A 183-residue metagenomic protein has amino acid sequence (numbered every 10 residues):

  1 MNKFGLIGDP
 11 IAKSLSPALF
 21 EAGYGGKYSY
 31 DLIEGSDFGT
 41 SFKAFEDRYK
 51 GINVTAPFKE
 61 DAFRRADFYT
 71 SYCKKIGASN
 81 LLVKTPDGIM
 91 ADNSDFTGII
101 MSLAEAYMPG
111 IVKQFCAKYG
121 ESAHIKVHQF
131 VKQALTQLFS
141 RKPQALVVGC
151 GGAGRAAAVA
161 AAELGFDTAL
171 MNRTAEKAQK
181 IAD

Functional and structural regions predicted by a protein language model:
N2-F115: Phosphate/diphosphate ligand-binding glycine-rich loop within oxidoreductases
L6, A145-V147: Hydrophobic Val/Ile/Leu positions in short beta-strands of Rossmann-like dinucleotide-binding domains
D9, C150-G151: Glycine-rich Rossmann-fold phosphate-binding loop(s) that bind the pyrophosphate of adenine dinucleotide cofactors
P109-F115, L135-Q144: Short helix-loop-beta connector
A117-Q133: Long intrinsically disordered, low-complexity regions that are acidic and Ser/Thr-rich
G154-R155: N-terminal Rossmann-fold NAD(P) dinucleotide-binding loop
A158, A162-E163: Gly/Ala-rich phosphate-binding loop of Rossmann-like dinucleotide-binding domains, activating on the conserved
L164-A182: NAD(P)-binding Rossmann-fold cofactor-contacting core
